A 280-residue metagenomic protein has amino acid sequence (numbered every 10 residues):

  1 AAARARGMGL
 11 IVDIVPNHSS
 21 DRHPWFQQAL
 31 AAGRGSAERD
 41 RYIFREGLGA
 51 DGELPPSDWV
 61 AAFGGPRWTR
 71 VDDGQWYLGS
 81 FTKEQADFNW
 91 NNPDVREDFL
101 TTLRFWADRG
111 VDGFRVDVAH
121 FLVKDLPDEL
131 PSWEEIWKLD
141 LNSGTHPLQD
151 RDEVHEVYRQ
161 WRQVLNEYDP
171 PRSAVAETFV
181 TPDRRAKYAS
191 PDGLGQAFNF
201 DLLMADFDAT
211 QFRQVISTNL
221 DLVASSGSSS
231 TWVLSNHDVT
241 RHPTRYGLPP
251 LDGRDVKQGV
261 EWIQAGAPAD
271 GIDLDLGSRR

Functional and structural regions predicted by a protein language model:
A1-R280: Active-site and adjacent substrate-binding regions of carbohydrate-active enzymes
